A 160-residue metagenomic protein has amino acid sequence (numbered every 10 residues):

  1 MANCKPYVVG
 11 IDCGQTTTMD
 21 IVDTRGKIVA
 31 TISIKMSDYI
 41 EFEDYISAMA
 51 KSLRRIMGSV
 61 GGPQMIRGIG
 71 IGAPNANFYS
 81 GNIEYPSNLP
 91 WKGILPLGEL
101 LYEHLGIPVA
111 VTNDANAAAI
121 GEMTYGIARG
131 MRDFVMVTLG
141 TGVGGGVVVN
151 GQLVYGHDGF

Functional and structural regions predicted by a protein language model:
A2-K51, I83-Y85, L153, G159: Short glycine-rich, Thr/Ser-proximal phosphate-binding strand/loop in the N-terminal lobe of ATP-dependent enzymes
P6-D12, I66-G70, F134-T138, G144: Short glycine-aspartate micro-motif
C13, N113-A115, L139, H157: Fold-independent oxyanion-binding glycine-rich loops and adjacent beta-strand/coil segments at enzyme active sites
T17-T18, A117-A119, G142-G146: Short glycine/serine/threonine-rich phosphate/pyrophosphate-binding segments that cradle anionic phosphate groups
D23-T24, F78, V148: Short, acidic, Ser/Thr-enriched surface-loop or helix-capping motifs
D38, F42-A50, R54, Q64-I69 (+1 more regions): Glycine-rich phosphate-binding loop and adjoining helix at the ATP-binding site of ATP-dependent phosphoryl-transfer
P74-N77, G140-G142: Short glycine-rich anion-binding loops that position phosphate/pyrophosphate groups of nucleotides and phosphorylated
R129-F160: Glycine-rich phosphate-binding loop of actin/hexokinase-like ATP-binding domains
